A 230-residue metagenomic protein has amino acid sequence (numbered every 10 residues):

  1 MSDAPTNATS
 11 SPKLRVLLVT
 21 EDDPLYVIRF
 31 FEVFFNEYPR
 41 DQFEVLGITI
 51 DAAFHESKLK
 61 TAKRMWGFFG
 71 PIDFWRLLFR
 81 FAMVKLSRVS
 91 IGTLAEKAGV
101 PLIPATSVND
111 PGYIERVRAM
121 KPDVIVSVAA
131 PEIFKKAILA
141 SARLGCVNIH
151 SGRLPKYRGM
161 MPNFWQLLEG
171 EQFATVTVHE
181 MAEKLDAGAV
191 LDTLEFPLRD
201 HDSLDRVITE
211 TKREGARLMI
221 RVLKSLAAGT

Functional and structural regions predicted by a protein language model:
S2-T230: One-carbon transfer enzymes
